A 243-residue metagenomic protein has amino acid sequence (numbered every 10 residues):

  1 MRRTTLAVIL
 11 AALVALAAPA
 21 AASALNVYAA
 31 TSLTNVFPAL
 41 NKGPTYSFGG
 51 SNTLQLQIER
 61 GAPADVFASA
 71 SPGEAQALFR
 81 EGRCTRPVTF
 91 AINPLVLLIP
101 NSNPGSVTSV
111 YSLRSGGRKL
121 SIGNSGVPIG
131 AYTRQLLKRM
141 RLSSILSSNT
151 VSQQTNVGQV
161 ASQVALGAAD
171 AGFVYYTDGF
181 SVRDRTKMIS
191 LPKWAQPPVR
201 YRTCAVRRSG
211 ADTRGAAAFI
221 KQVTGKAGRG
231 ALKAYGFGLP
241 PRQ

Functional and structural regions predicted by a protein language model:
M1-T4: Positively charged n-region of N-terminal signal peptides that target proteins for export
A7-A17: Bacterial N-terminal signal peptides
L16-A24: Bacterial Sec-dependent signal peptides at the C-terminal "C-region" and cleavage site
S23-N41, T45-S47, S51-P63, S69-P72 (+2 more regions): Exported/periplasmic ABC-transporter solute-binding proteins
